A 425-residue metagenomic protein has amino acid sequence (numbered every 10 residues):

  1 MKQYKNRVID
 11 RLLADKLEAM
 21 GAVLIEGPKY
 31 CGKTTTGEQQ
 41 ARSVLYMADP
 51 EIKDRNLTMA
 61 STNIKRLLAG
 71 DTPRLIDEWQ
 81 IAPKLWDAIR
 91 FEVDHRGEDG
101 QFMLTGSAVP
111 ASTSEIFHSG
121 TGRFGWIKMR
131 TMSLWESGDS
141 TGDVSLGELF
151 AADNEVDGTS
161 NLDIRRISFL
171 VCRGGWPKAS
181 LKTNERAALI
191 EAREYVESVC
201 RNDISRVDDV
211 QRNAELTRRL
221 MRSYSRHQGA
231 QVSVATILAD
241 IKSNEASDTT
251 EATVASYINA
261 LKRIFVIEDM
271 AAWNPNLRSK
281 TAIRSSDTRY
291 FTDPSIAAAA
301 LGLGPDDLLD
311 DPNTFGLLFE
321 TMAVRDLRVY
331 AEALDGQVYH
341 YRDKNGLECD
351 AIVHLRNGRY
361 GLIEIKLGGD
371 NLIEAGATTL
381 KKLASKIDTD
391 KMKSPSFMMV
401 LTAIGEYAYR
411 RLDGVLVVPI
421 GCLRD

Functional and structural regions predicted by a protein language model:
M1-A14: N-terminal pre-Walker A segment at the start of P-loop NTPase domains
I25: Hydrophobic anchor at the beta1->P-loop junction of P-loop NTPases
K33-T34: Conserved lysine of the Walker
L45-P73: Short glycine-rich substrate-engagement loop in P-loop NTPases that contacts/grips substrate
W86-P110, H118: Conserved catalytic/switch belt of AAA+ P-loop NTPases
S114-A230: Interdomain motor-coupling "hinge/lid" segment immediately C-terminal to the ATP-binding subdomain of NTP-driven enzymes
S180-R359: Accessory nucleic acid-recognition modules appended to NTPase machines
A403-D425: Domain-level recognition of nuclease-like catalytic cores that cleave nucleotide substrates
